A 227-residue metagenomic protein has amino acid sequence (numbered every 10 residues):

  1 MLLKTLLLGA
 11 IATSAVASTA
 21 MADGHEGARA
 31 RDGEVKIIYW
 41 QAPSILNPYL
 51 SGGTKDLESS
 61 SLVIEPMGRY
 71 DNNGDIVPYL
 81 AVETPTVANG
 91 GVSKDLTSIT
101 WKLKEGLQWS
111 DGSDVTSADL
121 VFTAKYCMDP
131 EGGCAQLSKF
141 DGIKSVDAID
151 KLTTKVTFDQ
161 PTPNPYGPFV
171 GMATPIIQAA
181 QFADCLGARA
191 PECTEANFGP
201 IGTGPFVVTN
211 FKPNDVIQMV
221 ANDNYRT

Functional and structural regions predicted by a protein language model:
M1-G33, A88, S145: Short, low-complexity disordered leader/linker segments with a strong preference for bacterial N-terminal type II
R29-A30, Q136-L186, N210-K212: Surface-exposed binding/hinge segments that line and control ligand-binding clefts or catalytic entry sites
R31-A42, V82, T97-K102, L120-T123 (+3 more regions): Short, well-ordered beta-strand elements
K36-V92, K125, I201: N-terminal lobe/hinge region of extracytoplasmic solute-binding protein
S44-L50, D75-P78, S93, S110-D111 (+3 more regions): Short, solvent-exposed loop/turn elements at domain surfaces
L62, D75, Y79, V115 (+3 more regions): Extracytoplasmic/secreted proteins, especially bacterial periplasmic and envelope-associated proteins
D71-D75, M172-T227: Gly/Pro-rich hinge or "lid" segments in bacterial periplasmic/extracellular proteins
E83-G133, K155: Aromatic- and charge-enriched surface segment that lines or borders ligand/interaction sites
